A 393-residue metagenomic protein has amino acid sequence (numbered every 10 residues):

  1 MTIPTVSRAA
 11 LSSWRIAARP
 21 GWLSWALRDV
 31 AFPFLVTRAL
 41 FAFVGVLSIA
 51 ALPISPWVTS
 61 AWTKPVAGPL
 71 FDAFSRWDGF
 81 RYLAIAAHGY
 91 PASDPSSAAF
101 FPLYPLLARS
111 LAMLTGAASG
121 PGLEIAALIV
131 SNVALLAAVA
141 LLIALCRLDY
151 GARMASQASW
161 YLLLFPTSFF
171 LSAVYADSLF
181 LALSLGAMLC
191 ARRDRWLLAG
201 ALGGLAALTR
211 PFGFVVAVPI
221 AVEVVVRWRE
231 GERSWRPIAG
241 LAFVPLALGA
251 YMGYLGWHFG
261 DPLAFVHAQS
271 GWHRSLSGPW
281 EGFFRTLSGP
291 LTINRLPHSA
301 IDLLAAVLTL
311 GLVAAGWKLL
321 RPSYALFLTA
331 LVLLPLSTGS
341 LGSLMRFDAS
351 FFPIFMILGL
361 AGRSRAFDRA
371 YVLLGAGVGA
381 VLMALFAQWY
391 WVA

Functional and structural regions predicted by a protein language model:
M1-W62, R236, G240, A370-Y371: Start-transfer (signal-anchor) and selected internal transmembrane alpha helices of multi-pass inner/ER membrane
L40-I54, V58, A73-F74, L205-A206 (+3 more regions): Membrane-lumen/periplasm interface segments of specific transmembrane helices in polyprenyl phosphate-linked
A73-A118, P279-F283: Short hydrophobic/aromatic helix or loop-helix immediately within or flanking a transmembrane segment in polytopic
A98-P102, L106, A117-A140, R295-L303: Loop-to-helix entry region of an early transmembrane alpha helix in multi-pass inner-membrane enzymes
S110, A126-D149, L310-A315: Transmembrane-helix motifs of polytopic, lipid-linked glycan transferases
P121-I125, L142-L164, A182, P322-L326: Transmembrane-helix signature of polytopic, membrane-embedded enzymes that assemble or transfer cell-envelope glycans
L163, T167-F170, S184-L189, L197-V224 (+2 more regions): Membrane-interface alpha helices of multi-pass inner-membrane proteins
A173-L179, L344: Short acidic/glycine- and proline-prone juxtamembrane loop motifs at membrane-interface regions of multi-pass membrane
